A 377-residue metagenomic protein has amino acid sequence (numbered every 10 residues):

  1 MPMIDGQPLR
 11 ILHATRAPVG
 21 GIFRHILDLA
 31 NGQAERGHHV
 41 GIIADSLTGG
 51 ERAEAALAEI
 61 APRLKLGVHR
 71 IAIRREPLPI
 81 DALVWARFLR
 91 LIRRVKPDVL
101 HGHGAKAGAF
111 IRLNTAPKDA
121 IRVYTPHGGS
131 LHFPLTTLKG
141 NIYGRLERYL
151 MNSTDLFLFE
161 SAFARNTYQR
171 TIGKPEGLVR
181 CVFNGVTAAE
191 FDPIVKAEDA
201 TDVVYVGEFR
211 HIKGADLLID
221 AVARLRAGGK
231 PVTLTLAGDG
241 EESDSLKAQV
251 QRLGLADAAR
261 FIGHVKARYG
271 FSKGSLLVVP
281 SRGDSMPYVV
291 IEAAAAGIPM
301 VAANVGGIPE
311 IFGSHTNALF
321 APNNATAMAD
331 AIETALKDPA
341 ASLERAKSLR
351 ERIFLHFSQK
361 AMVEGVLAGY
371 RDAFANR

Functional and structural regions predicted by a protein language model:
L12, V195-K213, I219-V222: Conserved donor-binding/catalytic core segment of Leloir-type glycosyltransferases
H13-I80, C181: N-terminal strand-loop element at the rim of the active site of nucleotide-sugar-dependent glycosyltransferases
I80-A86, I121-V123, L131-S153, N166 (+1 more regions): Nucleotide-sugar donor phosphate/pyrophosphate-binding loop at the beta->alpha transition of glycosyltransferases
S153-L178, V186-A188: A short, active-site helix/loop in glycosyltransferases that binds the activated sugar's phosphate group
E242-S245, L255-H264, G270: Active-site donor-binding acidic/aromatic loop of nucleotide-activated sugar and phosphosugar transferases involved
R282: Aromatic "clamp/platform" in nucleotide-sugar-dependent glycosyltransferases that forms part of the donor/acceptor
P299-A302: Short hydrophobic beta-strand element within catalytic cores of glycosyltransferases and related nucleotide-activated
S314-A325, T334-A340: Conserved acidic donor-binding segment of nucleotide-sugar-dependent glycosyltransferases
